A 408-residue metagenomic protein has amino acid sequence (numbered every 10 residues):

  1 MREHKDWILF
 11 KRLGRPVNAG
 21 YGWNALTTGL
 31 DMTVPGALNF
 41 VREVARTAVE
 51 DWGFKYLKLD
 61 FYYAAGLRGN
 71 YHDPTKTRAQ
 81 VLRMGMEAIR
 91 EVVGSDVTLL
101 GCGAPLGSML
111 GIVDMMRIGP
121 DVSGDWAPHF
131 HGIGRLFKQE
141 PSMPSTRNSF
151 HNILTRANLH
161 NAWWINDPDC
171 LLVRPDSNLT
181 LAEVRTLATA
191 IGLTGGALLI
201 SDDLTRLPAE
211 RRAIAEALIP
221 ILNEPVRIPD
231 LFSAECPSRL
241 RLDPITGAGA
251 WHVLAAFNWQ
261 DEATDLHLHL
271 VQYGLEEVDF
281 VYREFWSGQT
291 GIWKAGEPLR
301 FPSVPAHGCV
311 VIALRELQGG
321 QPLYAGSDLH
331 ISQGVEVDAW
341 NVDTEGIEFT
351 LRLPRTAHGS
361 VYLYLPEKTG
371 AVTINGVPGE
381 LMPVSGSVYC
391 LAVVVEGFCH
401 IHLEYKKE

Functional and structural regions predicted by a protein language model:
M1, A64-G69, L106-G111, D125 (+9 more regions): Flexible loop/turn segments at secondary-structure boundaries
R2-P35, N39, E43, M84-P208 (+1 more regions): Glycan-recognition surfaces
R42-Y71: Active-site groove signature of glycoside hydrolases
F54, F61-G66, C102-L106, D121 (+1 more regions): An acidic- and aromatic-residue-enriched active-site/binding cleft used to recognize and process polar
D60, L99, L193, L254 (+1 more regions): Conserved, mostly hydrophobic/aromatic
R185, T189-F232, F257, E284-E336: Catalytic cores of secreted or luminal carbohydrate-active enzymes
L187, I191-T194, L199, A234-L275 (+2 more regions): Carbohydrate-binding surface patches
W286, G291-A295, L299-E408: Non-catalytic C-terminal accessory domains or segments of carbohydrate-active enzymes
